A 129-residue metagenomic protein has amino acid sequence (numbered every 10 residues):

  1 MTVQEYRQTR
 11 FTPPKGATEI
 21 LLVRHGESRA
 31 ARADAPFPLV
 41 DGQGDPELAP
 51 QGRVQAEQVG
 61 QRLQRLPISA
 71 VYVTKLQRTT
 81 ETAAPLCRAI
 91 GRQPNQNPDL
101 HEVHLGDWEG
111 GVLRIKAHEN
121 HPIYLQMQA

Functional and structural regions predicted by a protein language model:
T2-L21, E27-Q96: Active-site-proximal alpha-helix that buttresses catalytic centers in soluble enzyme cores
E47, R88-A129: Phosphate-handling substructures
